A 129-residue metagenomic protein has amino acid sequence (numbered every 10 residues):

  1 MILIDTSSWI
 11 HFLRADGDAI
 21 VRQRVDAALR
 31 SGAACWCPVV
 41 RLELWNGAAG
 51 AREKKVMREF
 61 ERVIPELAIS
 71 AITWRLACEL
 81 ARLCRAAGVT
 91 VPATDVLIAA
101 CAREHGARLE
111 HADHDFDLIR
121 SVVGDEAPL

Functional and structural regions predicted by a protein language model:
M1, A99-L129: Acidic, PIN/NYN-like endoribonuclease modules and their adjacent C-terminal/linker elements
M1-W36, N46-E59: Short, well-structured N-terminal submotif of metal-dependent ribonuclease cores
D5, C37, T90-P92, D113-H114 (+1 more regions): Histidine- and aromatic-rich ligand-binding microenvironments
D5-T6, L44, A77, A102: Generic structural signal for small/hydrophobic residues in well-ordered secondary structure, especially within
S8, V40-E43, T73, D115: Short, well-ordered alpha-helical scaffold segment located in the soluble/lumenal catalytic or ligand-binding core
R22, C37, R41, K54-M57 (+2 more regions): A general structural signal for well-ordered alpha-helical segments in protein cores
A51-K55, C84-R85, E126-L129: Short, hinge-like loop/turn segments at secondary-structure boundaries
I64-A112: Active-site neighborhoods of divalent-metal-dependent phosphate/nucleic-acid chemistry enzymes
